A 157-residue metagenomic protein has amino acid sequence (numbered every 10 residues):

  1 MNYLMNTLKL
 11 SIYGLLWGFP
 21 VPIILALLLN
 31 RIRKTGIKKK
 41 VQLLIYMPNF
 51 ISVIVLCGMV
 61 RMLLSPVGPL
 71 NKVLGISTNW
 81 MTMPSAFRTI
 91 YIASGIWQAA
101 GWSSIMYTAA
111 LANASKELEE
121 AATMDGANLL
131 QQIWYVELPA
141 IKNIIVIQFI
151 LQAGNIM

Functional and structural regions predicted by a protein language model:
M1-M157: A structural signal for multi-pass alpha-helical bundles of membrane permease subunits that mediate small-molecule
